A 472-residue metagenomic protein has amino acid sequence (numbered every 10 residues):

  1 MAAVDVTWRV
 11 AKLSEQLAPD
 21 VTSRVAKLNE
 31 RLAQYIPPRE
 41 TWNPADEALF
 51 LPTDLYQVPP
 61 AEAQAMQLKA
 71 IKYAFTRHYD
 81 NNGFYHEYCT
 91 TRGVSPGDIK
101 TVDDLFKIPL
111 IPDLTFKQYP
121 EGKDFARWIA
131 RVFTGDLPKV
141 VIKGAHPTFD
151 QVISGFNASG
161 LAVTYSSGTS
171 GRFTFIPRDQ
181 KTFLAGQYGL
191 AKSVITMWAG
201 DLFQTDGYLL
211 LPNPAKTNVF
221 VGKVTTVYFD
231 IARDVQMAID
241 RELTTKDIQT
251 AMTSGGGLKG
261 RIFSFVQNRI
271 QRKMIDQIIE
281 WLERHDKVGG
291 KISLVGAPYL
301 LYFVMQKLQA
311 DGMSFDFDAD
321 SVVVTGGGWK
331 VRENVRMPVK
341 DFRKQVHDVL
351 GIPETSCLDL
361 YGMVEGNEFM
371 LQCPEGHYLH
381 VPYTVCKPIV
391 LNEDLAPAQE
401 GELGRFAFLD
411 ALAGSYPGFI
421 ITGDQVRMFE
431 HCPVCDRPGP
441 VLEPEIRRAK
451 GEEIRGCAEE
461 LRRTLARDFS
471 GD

Functional and structural regions predicted by a protein language model:
M1-Y165, R172-G222, D234-V266, R272-V295 (+2 more regions): Nucleotide 5′-phosphate-binding alpha/beta core
Q64-Q67, S321-W329: A short, surface-exposed helix-loop junction/capping segment
V163-F173, G327, M363-G366, T422: Ser/Thr-glycine-rich phosphate-binding loops at phosphate-binding pockets of nucleotides, nucleotide cofactors
R178, L211-N213, I292-L300, T325-G327 (+1 more regions): Short His-Asn-centered micro-motif
K216-N218, Y299-F303, W329-R332: Short acidic, S/G/P-rich loop/turn micro-motifs used as interaction or catalytic elements
Y302-D316: Adenylate-forming
Q306, A319-S321, W329-C432: Conserved AMP-binding/adenylate-forming
A407-D472: Conserved ATP-binding/catalytic segment of the ANL
